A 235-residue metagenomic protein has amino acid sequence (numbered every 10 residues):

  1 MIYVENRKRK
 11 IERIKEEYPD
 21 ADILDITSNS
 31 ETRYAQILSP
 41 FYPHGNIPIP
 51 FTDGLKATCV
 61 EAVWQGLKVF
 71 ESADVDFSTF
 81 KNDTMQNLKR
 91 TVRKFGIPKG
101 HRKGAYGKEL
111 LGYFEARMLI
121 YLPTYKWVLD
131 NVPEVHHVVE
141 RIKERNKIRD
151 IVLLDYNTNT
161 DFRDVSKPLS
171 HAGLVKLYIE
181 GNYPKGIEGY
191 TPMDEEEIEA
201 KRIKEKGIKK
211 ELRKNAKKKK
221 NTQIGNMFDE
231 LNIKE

Functional and structural regions predicted by a protein language model:
M1-K219, I224-L231: Charged, low-complexity intrinsically disordered segments
